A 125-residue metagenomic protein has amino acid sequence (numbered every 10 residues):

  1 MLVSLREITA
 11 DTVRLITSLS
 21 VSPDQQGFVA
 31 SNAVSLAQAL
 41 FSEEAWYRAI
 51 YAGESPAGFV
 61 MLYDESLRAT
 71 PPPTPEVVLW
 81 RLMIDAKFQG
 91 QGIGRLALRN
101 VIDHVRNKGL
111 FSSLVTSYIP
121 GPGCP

Functional and structural regions predicted by a protein language model:
L2-V3, E7-W80, D85-K87, L98-N100 (+1 more regions): Acetyl-CoA-dependent GNAT
T9, Y118-P120: Short loop or secondary-structure boundary microenvironments that flank and position key functional residues
L36, Q89, G123-P125: A generic signature of intrinsically disordered, low-complexity regions enriched in glycine/proline and charged/polar
D85-K87, Q91, P120-G121: Active-site acidic-Proline motif in GNAT/NAT acetyltransferases
R95, P120-P125: Conserved active-site alpha-helix within GNAT-family acetyltransferase domains
L96-A97, T116: A generic structured-segment signal
N107-Y118: Conserved GNAT acetyl-CoA-binding A-motif
